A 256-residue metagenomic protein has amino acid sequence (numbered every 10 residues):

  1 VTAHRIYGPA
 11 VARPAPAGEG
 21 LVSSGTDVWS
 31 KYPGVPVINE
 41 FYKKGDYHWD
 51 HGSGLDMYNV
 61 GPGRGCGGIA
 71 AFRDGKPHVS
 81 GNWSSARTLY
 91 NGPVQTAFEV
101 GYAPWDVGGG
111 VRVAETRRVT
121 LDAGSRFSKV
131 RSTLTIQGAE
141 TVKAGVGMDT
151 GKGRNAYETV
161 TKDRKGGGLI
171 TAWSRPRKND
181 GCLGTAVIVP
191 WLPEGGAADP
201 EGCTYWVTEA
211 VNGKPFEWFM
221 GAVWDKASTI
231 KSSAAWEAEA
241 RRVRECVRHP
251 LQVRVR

Functional and structural regions predicted by a protein language model:
V1-P77: Solvent-exposed N-terminal domain segments of exported/luminal and surface proteins
H4, P14, P104-V111, R177-L183 (+1 more regions): Short, surface-exposed beta-strand/loop "edge" segments at domain boundaries and coil↔beta transitions
K43-A123: Extended, loop-rich substrate-binding clefts of extracytoplasmic carbohydrate-active enzymes
R87-V94, A123, T135-V142, R177-D180 (+1 more regions): A short, structured loop/turn motif at beta-sheet edges
G101-A103, T133-Q137, D149, G221-D225: Solvent-exposed residues in well-ordered beta-strands and their adjoining turns, especially edge/terminal strands
E115-L121, R126-T161: Acidic (Asp/Glu-rich), glycine- and aromatic
T135, T150-T204: Accessory, usually C-terminal, subdomains that scaffold auxiliary metal cofactors
T185-R256: Beta-strand-rich recognition/accessory modules
